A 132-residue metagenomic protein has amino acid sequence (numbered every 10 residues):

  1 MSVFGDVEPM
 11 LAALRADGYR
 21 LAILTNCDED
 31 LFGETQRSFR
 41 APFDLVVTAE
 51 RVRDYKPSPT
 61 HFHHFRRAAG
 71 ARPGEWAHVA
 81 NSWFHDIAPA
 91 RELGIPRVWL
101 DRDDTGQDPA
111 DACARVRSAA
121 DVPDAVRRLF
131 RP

Functional and structural regions predicted by a protein language model:
M1-D6: Metal-dependent phosphoesterase signature
E8, A12-A13, Y19-P132: Asp-based, Mg2+/Mn2+-dependent phosphohydrolase catalytic module
